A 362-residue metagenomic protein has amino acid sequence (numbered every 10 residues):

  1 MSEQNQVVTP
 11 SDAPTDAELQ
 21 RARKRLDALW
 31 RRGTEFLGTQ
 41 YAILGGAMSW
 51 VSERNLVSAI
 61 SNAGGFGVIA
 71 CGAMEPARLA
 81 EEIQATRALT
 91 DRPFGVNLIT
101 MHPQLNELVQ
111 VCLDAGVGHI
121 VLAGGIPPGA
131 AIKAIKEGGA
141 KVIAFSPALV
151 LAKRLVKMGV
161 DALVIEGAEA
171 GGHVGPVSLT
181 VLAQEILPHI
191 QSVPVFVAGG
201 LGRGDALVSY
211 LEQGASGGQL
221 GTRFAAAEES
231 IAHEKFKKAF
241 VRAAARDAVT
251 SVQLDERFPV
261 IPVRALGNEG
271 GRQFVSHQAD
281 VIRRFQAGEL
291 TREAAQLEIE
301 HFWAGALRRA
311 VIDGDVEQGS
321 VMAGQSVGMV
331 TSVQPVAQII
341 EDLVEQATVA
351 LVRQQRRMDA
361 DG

Functional and structural regions predicted by a protein language model:
S2-A13, S178-F196, G202-G362: Conserved active-site-proximal phosphate/metal-binding subdomains
S2-P194: Active-site entrance/lid segments in N-terminal catalytic domains of soluble metabolic enzymes
V51, L201-G202: Residue-level detector of alpha-helix initiation sites
